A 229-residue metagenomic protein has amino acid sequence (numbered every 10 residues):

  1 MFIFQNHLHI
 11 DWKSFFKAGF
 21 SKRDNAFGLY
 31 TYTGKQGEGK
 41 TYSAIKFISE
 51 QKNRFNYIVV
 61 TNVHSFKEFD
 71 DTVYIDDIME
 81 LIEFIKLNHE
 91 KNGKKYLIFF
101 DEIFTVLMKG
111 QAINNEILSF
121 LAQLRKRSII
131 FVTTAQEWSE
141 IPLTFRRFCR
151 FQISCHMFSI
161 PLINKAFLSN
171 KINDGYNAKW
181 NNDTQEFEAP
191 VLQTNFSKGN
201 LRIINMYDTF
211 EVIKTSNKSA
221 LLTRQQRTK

Functional and structural regions predicted by a protein language model:
I3, F151-I153, K165-K229: Conserved P-loop NTPase motor module
N6-N25: Pre-Walker A adenine-sensing motif
Y30-Y32: Hydrophobic anchor at the beta1->P-loop junction of P-loop NTPases
K35: P-loop (Walker A) phosphate-binding loop of NTP-binding proteins
K40-T41: Conserved lysine of the Walker
E68-I129: Conserved nucleotide-sensing/catalytic segment adjacent to the nucleotide-binding pocket in NTP-handling enzymes
I103-F187, V191: Replace "adjacent to P-loop NTPase cores in ATP/GTP-dependent enzymes" with "adjacent to NTP-binding cores
